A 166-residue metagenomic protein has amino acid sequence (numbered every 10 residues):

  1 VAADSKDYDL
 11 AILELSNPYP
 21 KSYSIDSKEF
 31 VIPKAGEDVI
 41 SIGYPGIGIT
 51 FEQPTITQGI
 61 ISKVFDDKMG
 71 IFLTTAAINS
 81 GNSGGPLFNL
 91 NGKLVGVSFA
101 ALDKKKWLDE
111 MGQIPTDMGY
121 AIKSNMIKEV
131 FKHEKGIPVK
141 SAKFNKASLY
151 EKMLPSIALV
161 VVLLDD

Functional and structural regions predicted by a protein language model:
V1-F51, K68-L73, I127-K128, H133-K143: Conserved active-site neighborhood of the chymotrypsin/trypsin-like protease fold
S5-L10, K34, I56-I61, D67-I71 (+4 more regions): Extracytoplasmic
P20-S22, P45-I49, L94-D166: C-terminal cap/linker of serine protease catalytic domains
S22-I25, S83-P86, W107: A short, polar/proline- and glycine-enriched secondary-structure boundary/capping micro-motif
D38, Q58, T75, G84 (+1 more regions): Conserved beta-strand residues within beta-sheet cores
A77-S98: Catalytic nucleophile loop of clan PA
